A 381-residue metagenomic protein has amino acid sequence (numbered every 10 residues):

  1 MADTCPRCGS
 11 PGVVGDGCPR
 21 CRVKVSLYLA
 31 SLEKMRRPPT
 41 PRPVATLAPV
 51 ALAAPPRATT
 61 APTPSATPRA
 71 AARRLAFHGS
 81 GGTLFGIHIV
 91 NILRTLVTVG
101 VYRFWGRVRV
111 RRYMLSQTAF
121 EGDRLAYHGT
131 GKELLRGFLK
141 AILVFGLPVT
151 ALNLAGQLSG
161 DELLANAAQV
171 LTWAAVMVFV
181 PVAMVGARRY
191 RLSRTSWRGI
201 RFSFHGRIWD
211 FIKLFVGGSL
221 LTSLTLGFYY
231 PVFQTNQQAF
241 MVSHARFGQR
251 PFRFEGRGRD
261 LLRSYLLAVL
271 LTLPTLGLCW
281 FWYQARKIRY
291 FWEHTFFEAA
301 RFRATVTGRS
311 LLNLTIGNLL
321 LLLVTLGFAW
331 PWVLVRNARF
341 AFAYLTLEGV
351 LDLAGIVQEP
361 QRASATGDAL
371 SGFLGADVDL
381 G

Functional and structural regions predicted by a protein language model:
M1-A45: Cys/His-rich metal-coordination motifs, chiefly Zn-binding "fingers/knuckles"
E33-S65: Long, low-complexity intrinsically disordered regions
A54-V90, W105-L139, G186-F215, F233-L266 (+2 more regions): Membrane-interface extramembranous regions at the lipid-water interface
H88-R109, F215-T235, L266-Q284, L319-R336: Hydrophobic, aromatic-rich membrane-embedded alpha-helical segments
G129-L135, A141-S243, G277, P331: Hydrophobic, ordered structural segments
G137, N318, L323, Q361-G381: Membrane-proximal intracellular helices of multi-pass ion channels
P148-V176, Q284, V333-Q361, L374-G381: Membrane-helix interface segments in multi-pass membrane proteins
